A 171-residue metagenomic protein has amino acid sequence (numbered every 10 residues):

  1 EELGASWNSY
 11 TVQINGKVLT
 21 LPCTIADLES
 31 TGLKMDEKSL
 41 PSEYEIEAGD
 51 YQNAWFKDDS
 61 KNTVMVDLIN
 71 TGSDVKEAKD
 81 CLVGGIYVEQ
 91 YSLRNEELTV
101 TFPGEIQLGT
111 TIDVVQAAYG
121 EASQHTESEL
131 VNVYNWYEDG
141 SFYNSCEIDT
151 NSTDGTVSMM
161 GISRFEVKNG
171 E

Functional and structural regions predicted by a protein language model:
E1, D27-A78, T110-E171: A cross-family detector of function-defining hotspots
E1-A5, I69-R94: Compositionally biased P/S/T/G-rich terminal and signal peptide-adjacent segments that lie outside catalytic cores
E1-K34: N-terminal, intrinsically disordered, polar/charged segments of Gram-positive cell-envelope systems that serve as
L3, N8-Y10, P22, E77 (+3 more regions): Generic structural signal for short, flexible, solvent-exposed coil/loop and linker residues
W7, T63-T71, E96, V100: Hydrophobic alpha-helical context, especially transmembrane and signal-peptide helices
Y10-V18, A54-W55, E97-I106: Second-shell loop/turn segments in exported
P22, N95-Y119: Secreted/surface-exposed cysteine- and glycine-rich disulfide frameworks
